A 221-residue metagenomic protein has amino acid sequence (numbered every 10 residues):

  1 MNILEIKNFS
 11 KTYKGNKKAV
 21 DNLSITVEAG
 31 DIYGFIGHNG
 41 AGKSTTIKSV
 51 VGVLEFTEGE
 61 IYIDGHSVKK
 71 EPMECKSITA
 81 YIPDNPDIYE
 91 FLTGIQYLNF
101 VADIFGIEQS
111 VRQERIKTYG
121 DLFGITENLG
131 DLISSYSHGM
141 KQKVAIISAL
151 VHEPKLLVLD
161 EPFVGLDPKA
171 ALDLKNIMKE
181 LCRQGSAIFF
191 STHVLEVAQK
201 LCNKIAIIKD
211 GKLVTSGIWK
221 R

Functional and structural regions predicted by a protein language model:
M1: Flanking scaffold residues of small Cys/His-coordinated metal-binding clusters
L4, K11-K209, L213-T215: ABC transporter nucleotide-binding domains
K220-R221: Short acidic-hydrophobic catalytic motif
